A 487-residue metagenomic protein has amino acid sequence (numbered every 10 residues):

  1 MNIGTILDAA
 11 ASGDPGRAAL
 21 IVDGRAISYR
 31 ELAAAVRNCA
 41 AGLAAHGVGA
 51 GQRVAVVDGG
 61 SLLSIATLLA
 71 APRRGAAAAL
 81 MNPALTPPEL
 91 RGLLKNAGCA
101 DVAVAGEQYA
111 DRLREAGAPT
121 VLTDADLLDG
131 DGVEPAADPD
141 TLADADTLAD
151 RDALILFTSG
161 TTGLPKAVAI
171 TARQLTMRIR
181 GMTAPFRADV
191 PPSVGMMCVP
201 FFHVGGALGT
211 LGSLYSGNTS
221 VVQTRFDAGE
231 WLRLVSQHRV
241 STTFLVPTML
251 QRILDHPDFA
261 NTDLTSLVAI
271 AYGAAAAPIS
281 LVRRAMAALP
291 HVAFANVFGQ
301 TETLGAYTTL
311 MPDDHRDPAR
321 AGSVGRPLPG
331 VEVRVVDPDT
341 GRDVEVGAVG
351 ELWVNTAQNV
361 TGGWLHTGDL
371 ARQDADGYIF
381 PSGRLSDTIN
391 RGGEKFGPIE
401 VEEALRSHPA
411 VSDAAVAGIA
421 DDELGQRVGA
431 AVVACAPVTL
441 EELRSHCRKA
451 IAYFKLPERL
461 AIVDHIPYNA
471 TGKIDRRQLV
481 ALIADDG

Functional and structural regions predicted by a protein language model:
P15-G16, E134-F157, G163-L164, R187-V194: Conserved pre-ATP/AMP-binding loop-to-beta segment of ANL
R25, A40-L85, K395, A434: Conserved AMP-binding/adenylate-forming
S28-R30, A153-R180: Conserved AMP-binding A3 loop
A33-N38, V168-D189, C198, Q251-D255: Conserved structural elements of the adenylate-forming
L85, T243, T356, L370-K455 (+3 more regions): AMP-binding/adenylate-forming catalytic core of the ANL superfamily
T176-V194, F202-T242, H256: Conserved AMP-binding/adenylation subdomain of ANL enzymes
Y215, V240-F244, D258-A319, E332: Gly/Ser/Thr-rich phosphate-binding loop
E332-W353, D374-D376, A436-L440, D475: Conserved beta-loop-beta connector loops within the AMP-binding
